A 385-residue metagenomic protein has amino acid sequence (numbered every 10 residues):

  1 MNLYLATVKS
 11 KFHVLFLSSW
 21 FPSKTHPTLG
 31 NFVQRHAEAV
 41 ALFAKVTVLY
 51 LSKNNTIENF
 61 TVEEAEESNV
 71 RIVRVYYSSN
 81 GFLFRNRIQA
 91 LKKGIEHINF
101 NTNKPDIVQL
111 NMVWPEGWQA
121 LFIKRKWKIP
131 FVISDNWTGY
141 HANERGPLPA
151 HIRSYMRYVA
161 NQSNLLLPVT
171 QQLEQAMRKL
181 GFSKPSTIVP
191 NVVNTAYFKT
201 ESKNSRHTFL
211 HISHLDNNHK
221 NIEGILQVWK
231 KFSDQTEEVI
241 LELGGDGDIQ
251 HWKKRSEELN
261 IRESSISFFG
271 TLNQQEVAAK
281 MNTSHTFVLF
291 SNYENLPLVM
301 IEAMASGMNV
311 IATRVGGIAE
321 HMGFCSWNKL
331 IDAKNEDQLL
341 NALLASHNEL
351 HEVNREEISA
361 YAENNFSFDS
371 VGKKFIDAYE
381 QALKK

Functional and structural regions predicted by a protein language model:
M1-E63, S68: N-terminal subdomain of nucleotide-sugar transferases
L15, S202-K220, L226-K231, E242: Conserved donor-binding/catalytic core segment of Leloir-type glycosyltransferases
T28-L29, W127-V132, G139-V159, T195: Nucleotide-sugar donor phosphate/pyrophosphate-binding loop at the beta->alpha transition of glycosyltransferases
F32, M156-K199, S213: Donor nucleotide-sugar binding/catalytic pocket of nucleotide-sugar-dependent glycosyltransferases
K253-L272: Nucleotide-activated donor-binding/catalytic signature segment of Leloir-type glycosyltransferases, i.e., the conserved
N292: Aromatic "clamp/platform" in nucleotide-sugar-dependent glycosyltransferases that forms part of the donor/acceptor
M300, N309-A312: Short hydrophobic beta-strand element within catalytic cores of glycosyltransferases and related nucleotide-activated
F324-E336, A345-H351: Conserved acidic donor-binding segment of nucleotide-sugar-dependent glycosyltransferases
